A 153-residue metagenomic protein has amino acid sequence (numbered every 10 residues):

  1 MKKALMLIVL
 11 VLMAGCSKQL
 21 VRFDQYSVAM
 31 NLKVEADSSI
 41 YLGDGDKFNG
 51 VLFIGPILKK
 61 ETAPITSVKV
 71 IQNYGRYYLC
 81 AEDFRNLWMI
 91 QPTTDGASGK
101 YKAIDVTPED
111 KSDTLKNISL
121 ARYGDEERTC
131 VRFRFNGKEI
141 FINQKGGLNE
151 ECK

Functional and structural regions predicted by a protein language model:
A4-M13: Sec-dependent N-terminal signal peptides
S17-Q19: Bacterial signal peptide processing site
A29, L52-Y77: Beta-strand-rich domains and repeat architectures in extracellular enzymes and scaffolds, especially beta-propellers
Y41-P56, S98-P108, N143-Q144, E150-K153: Beta-propeller fold detector
E61-K69, P108-Y123: Repeated scaffold domains used in trafficking and secretory/extracellular systems, primarily beta-propellers
Q72-Y74, G124-E127: Residue-level detector of Asp-centered blade-edge/turn motifs that repeat once per structural unit in beta-propeller
L79-D83, Y123-E126, R132-F135: Conserved beta-strand positions in repeat-built beta-propeller and related beta-rich domains
Q91-D95, K145: Short loop/turn segments that connect beta-strands within beta-propeller blades
